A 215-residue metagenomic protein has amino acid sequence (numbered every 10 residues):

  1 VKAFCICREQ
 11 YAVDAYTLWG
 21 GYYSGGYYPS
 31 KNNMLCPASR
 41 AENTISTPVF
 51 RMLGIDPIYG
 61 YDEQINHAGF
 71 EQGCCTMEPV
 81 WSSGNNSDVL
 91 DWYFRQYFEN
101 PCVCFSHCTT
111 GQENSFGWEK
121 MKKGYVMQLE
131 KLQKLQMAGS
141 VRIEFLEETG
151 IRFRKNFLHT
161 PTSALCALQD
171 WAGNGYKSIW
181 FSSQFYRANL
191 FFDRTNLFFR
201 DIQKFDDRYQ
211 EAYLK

Functional and structural regions predicted by a protein language model:
V1-Q96: Active-site-adjacent pocket scaffolds in enzyme catalytic domains
K2-C7, R142-F145, N189: A structural signal for short, well-ordered beta-strand segments and their strand-loop junctions that often border
S82-Y97, G117-L135: Well-ordered, non-membrane alpha-helical segments in soluble/globular domains
Q96-E113, K177-I179, Y186: Hard-cation-handling environments
C108-E119, R194-L197, K204: Aromatic/acidic polysaccharide-binding cleft in carbohydrate-active enzymes
K134-L158: Catalytic cores of secreted or luminal carbohydrate-active enzymes
F153-F192: Surface beta-strand/loop "capping" patches
L190-K215: Acidic-aromatic substrate-binding/catalytic surfaces of carbohydrate-active enzymes
